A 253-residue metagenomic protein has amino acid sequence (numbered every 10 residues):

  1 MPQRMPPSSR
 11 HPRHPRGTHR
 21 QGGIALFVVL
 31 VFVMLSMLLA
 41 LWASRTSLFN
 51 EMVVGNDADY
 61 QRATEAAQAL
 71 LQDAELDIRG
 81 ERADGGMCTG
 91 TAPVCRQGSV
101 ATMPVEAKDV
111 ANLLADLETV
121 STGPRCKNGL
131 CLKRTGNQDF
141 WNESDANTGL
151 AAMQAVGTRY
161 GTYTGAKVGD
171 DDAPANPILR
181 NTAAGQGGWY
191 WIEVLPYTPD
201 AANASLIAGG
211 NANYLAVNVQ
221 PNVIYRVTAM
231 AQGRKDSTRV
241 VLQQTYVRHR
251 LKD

Functional and structural regions predicted by a protein language model:
P2-P6, H11, R16-D253: Terminal alpha-helical segments
